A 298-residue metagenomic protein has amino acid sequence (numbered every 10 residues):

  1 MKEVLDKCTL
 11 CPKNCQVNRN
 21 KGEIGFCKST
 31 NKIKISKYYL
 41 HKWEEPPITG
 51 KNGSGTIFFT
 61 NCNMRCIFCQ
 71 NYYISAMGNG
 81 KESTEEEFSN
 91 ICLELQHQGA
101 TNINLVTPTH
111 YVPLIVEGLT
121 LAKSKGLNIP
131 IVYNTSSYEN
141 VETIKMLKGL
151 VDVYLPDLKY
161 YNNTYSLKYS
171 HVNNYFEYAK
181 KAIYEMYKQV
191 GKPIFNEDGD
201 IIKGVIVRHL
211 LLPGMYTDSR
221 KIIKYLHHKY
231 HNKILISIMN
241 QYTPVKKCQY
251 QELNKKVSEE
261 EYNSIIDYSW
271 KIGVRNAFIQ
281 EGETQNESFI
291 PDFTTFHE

Functional and structural regions predicted by a protein language model:
M1-E23, G191-E298: Auxiliary Fe-S-binding modules of radical SAM enzymes
K28-V153, N162-T164: Conserved Radical SAM active-site core
G55, I103, I131-Y133, Y154-P156 (+3 more regions): Hydrophobic faces of well-ordered beta-strands that scaffold small-molecule active sites in alpha/beta enzyme cores
S75, V112, S137-N140, L158-F176 (+3 more regions): Conserved radical SAM core fold
S83, H110, S170-Y178, G214 (+1 more regions): Alpha-helix N-cap and loop-to-helix initiation/capping positions
G118-P130, K181-Q189, E259-I265: Alpha-helix-loop-beta-strand connector modules within alpha/beta enzyme cores
K148-N163, K233-Q241: Non-cysteine beta-strand/loop elements that form the S-adenosyl-L-methionine
L167-D198: Anionic-ligand binding region
